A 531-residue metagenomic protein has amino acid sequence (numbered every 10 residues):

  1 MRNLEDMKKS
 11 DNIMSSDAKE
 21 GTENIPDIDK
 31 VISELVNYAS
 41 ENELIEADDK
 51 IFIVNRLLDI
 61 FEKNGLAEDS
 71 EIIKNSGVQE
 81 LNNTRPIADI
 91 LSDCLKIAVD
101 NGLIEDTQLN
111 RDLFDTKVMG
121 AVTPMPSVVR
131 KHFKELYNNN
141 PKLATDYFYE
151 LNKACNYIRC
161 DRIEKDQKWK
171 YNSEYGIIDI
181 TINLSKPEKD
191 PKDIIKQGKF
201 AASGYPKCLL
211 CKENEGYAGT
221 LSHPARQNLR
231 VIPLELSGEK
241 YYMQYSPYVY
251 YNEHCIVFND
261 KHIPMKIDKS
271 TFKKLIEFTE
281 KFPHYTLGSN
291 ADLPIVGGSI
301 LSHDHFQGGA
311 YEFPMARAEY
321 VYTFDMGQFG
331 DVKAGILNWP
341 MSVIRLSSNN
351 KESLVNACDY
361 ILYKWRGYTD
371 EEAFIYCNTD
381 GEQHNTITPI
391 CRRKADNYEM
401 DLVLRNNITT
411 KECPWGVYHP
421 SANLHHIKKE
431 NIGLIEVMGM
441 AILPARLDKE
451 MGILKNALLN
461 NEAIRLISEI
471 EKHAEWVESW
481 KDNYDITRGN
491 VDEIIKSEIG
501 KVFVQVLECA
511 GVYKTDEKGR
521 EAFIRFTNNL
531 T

Functional and structural regions predicted by a protein language model:
R2-V257, K261-P264, N338-P340, L354-C358 (+2 more regions): Active-site microenvironments that recognize anionic phosphate/pyrophosphate groups
Y205, I300-D304, E312, Q328-D331 (+3 more regions): Short alpha-helical interface elements
N228-I232, H262-L287: Helical scaffold of the NTase/Pol beta-like nucleotidyltransferase catalytic core
M243, L287, D304-F306: Hydrophobic faces of well-ordered beta-strands that scaffold small-molecule active sites in alpha/beta enzyme cores
E253-H254, N259, G297-F313, D401-V403: Histidine-centered divalent-metal-coordination microenvironment in nucleic-acid enzymes
S270, T279-S299, G308-T369: Catalytic or ion-translocation cores adjacent to nucleophile or general acid/base/metal-coordination motifs in diverse
P294-S302, D380-T386: Beta-rich nucleic-acid/ligand-interaction surfaces
